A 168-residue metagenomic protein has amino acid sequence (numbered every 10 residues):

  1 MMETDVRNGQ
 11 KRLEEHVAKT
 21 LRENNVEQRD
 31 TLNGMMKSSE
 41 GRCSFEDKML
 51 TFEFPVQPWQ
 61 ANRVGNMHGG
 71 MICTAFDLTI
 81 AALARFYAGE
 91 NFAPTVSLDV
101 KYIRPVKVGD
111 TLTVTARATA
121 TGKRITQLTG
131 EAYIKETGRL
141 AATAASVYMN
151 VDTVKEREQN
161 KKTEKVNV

Functional and structural regions predicted by a protein language model:
M1-V168: Terminal targeting signals and extreme-terminal segments of soluble enzymes
